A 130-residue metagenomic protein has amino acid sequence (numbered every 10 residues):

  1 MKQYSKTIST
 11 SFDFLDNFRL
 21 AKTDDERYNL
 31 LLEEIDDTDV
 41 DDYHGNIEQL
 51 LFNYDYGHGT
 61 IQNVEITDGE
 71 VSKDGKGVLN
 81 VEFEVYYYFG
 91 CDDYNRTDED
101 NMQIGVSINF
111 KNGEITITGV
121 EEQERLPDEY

Functional and structural regions predicted by a protein language model:
M1-Y56: N-terminal trafficking/processing presequences and adjacent post-cleavage segments of proteins routed to secretion
D55-D68: A short, amphipathic edge element
K73-Y87: A short hydrophobic beta-strand element
E84-D98: Short, cysteine-centered beta-strand-loop-beta hairpins and adjacent loop/turn segments enriched in charged/polar
Y87-F89, N112-E114, R125: Residue-level signal for secondary-structure boundary sites
M102-I104: Beta-strand-rich solenoidal segments
S107-K111: Short beta-strand micro-motifs enriched in acidic
I117-Y130: Short, solvent-exposed aromatic-acidic interface loops
